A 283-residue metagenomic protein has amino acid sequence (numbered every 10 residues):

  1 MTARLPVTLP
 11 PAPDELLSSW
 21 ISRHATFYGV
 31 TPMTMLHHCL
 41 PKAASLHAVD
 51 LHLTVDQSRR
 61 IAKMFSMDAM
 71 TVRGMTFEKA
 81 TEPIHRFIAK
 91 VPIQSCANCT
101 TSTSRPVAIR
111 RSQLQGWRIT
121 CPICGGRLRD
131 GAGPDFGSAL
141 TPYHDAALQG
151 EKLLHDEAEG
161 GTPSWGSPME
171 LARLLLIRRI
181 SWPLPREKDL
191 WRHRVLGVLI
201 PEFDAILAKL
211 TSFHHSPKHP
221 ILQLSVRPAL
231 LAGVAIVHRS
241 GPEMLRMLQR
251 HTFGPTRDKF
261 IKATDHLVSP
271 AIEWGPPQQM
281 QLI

Functional and structural regions predicted by a protein language model:
M1-I283: Basic, alpha-helical nucleic-acid-binding regions used in initiation and control of genome expression
